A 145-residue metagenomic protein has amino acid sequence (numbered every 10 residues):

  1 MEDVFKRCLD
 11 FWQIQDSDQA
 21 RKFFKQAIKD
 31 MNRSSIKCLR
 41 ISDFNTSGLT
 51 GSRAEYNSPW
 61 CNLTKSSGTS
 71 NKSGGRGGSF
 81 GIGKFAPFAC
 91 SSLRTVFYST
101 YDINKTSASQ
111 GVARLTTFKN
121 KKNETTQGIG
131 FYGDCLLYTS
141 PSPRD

Functional and structural regions predicted by a protein language model:
M1-R7, L39-D43: Conserved long hydrophobic alpha-helices within structured protein cores
D3-F24: Mixed-charge, low-complexity intrinsically disordered segments
F11, P59, G130-F131: Residues in intrinsically disordered, low-complexity segments of regulatory proteins
S17-N32, I36-A108, V112-L115: Flexible ATP-lid and adjacent glycine-rich G1/G2 motifs of the Bergerat
L115-N123: Acidic, Ser/Thr-rich peripheral helices and adjacent loops at domain boundaries
I129-L137: Extended catalytic-interface subdomain
Y138-D145: Conserved small/polar residues in nucleotide/adenosyl-binding loops
